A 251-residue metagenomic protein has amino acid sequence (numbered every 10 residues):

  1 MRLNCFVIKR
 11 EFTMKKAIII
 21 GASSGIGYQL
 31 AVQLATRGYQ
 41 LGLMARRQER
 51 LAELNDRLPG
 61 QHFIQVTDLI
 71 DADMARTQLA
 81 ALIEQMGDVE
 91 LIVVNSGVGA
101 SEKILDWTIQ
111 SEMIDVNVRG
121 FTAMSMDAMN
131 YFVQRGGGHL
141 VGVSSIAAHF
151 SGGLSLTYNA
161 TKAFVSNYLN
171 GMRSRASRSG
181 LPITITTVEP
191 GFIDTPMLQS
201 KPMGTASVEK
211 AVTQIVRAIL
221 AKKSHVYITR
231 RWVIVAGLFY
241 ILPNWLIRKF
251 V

Functional and structural regions predicted by a protein language model:
S23-S24: Conserved glycine-rich cofactor-binding loop
L58-D73: Rossmann-fold cofactor-recognition segment
N95-S101: Conserved NAD(P)H cofactor-binding loop of Rossmann-fold oxidoreductase domains
E102-D115: Short alpha-helical oligomerization interface
S125, T161: Active-site helix of classical SDR
S145: Residue(s) in the substrate-gating loop at a strand-loop-helix junction that position the organic substrate next
T187, S200-G237: C-terminal helical subdomain
